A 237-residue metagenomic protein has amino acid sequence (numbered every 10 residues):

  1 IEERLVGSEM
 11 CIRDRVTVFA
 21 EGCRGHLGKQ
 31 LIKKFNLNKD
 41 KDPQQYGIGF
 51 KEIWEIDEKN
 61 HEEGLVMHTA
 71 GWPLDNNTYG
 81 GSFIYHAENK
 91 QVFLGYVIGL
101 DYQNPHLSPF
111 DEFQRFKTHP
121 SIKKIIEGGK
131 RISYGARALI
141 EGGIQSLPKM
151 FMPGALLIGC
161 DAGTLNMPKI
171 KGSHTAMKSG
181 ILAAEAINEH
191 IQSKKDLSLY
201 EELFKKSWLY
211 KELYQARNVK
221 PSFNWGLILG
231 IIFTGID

Functional and structural regions predicted by a protein language model:
I1-G7, C11: Single conserved hydrophobic/aromatic residue that forms the stacking wall/gate of nucleotide- or nucleobase-binding
I12-C23, A155: Short hydrophobic core segments
F19-F35: Flavin (primarily FAD) binding-site architecture
K33-L65: Central beta-strand plus flanking loop segment that forms part of the substrate or channel wall within the catalytic
K59-G80: Rossmann-like NAD(P)H-binding beta-loop-alpha module
N76-G135, H174, S193, L197-E201 (+1 more regions): Conserved FAD/dinucleotide-binding core of flavoprotein oxidoreductases
A136-M167: FAD-binding beta-loop-beta segment adjacent to the flavin cofactor pocket
G163-K169, I181, E185-I228: Active-site-proximal substrate-binding core of FAD-dependent oxidoreductases
